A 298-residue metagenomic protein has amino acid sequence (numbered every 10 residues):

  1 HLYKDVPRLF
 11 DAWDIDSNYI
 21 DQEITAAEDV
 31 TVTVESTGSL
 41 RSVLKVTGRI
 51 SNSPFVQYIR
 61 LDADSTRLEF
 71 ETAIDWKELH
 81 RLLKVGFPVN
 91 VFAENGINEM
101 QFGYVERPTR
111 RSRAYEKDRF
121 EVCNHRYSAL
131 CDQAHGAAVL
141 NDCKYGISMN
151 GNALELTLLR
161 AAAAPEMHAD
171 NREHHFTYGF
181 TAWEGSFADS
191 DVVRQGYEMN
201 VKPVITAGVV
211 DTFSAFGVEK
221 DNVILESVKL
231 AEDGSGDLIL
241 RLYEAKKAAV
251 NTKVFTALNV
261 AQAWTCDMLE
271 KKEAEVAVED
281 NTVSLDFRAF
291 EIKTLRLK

Functional and structural regions predicted by a protein language model:
H1-K298: C-terminal (or distal) subdomains of carbohydrate-active enzymes
